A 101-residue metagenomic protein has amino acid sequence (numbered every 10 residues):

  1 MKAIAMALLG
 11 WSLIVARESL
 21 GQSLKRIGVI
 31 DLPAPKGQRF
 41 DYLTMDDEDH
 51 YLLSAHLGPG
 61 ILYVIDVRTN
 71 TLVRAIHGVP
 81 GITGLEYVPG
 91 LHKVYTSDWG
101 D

Functional and structural regions predicted by a protein language model:
M1, A16-R17: Residue-level micro-sites within transmembrane alpha helices that shape and flank functional polar/acidic positions
K2-S12: Bacterial N-terminal signal peptides
R17-D101: Predominantly soluble domains enriched in secretory-pathway, periplasmic, or organellar proteins
